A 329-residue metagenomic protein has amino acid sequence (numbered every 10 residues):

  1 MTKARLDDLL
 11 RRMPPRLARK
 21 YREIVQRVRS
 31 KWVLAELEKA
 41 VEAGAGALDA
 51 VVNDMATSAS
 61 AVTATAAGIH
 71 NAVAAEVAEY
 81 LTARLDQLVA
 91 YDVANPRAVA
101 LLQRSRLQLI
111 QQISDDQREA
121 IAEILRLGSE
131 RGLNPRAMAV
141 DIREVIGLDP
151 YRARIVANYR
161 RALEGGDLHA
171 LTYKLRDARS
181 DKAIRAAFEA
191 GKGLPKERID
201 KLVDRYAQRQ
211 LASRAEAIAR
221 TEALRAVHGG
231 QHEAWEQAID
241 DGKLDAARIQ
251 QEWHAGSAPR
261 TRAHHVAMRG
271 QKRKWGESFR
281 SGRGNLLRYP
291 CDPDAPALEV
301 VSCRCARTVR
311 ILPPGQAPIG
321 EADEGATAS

Functional and structural regions predicted by a protein language model:
M1-A207, T308-S329: N-terminal leader/targeting and assembly helices and adjacent pre-domain segments
L194-E197, L202-E324: Acidic, glycine-rich two-metal-ion catalytic cores of nucleic acid-processing enzymes
